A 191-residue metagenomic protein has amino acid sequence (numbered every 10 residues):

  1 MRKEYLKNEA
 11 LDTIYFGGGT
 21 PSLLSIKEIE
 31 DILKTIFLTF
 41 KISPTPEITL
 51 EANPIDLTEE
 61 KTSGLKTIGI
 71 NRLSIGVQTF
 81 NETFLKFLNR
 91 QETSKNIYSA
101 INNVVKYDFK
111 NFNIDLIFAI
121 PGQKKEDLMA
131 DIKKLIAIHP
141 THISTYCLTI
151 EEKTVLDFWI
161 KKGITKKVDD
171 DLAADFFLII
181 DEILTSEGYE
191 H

Functional and structural regions predicted by a protein language model:
M1, A10-E187: Conserved non-cysteine loop/helix-boundary elements of the Radical SAM core domain that shape
Y5-L6: Helix C-cap/alpha-to-beta connector motif
